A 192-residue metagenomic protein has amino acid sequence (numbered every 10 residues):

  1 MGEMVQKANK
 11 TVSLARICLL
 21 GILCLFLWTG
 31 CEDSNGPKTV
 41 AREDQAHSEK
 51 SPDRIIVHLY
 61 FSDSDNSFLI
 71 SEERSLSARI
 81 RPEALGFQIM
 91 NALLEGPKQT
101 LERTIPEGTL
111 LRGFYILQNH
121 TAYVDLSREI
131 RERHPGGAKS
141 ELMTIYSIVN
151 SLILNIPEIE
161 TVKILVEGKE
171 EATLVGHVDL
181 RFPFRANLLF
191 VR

Functional and structural regions predicted by a protein language model:
G2-R192: Bimodal "functional hotspot" detector
